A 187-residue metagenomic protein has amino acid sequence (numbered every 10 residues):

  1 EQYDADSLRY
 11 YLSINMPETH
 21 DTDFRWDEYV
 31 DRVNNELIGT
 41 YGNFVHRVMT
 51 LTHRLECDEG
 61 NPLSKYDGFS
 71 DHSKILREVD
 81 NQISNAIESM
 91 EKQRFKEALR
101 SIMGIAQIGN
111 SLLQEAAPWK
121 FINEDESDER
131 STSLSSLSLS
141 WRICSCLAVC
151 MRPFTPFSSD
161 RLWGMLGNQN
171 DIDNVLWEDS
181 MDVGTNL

Functional and structural regions predicted by a protein language model:
E1-G68, Q169-N186: Catalytic adenosine-cofactor/nucleotide-binding cores of aminoacyl-tRNA synthetases and other
Q2, Y11, R32, E78 (+4 more regions): Residues that form generic nucleotide/phosphate-binding pockets
A5-S7, H72, L76, I83 (+4 more regions): Alpha-helix initiation and N-capping motif
D21-W26, D80-E88: Short, charged/polar, low-complexity loop and linker segments that flank or interrupt alpha-helical bundles
V33, L37-T40, F44, D71 (+4 more regions): Amphipathic alpha-helix face/heptad-repeat signature
V45-A86, A106-S133: Conserved, charged catalytic cores of large soluble enzymes
C57, F95-K96: Aromatic-residue-lined binding/catalytic grooves and analogous aromatic/hydrophobic interfacial grooves in multimeric
E88, K92-R94, M103-L187: Basic, alpha-helical terminal appendages of large translation-related enzymes
